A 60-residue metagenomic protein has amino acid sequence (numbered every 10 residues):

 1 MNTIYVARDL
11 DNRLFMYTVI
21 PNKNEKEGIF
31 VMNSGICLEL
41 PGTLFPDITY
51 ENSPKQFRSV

Functional and structural regions predicted by a protein language model:
T3, N22-K26: Structured alpha/beta reader/binder surfaces that contact nucleic acids or chromatin modification marks
T3-D9: A short beta-strand micro-motif
L10, F15, F57-V60: Small/flexible residues
R13-K23, T43: Short, surface-exposed terminal/edge motifs of secreted or surface/virion proteins that either
E25-V60: Low-complexity intrinsically disordered segments
